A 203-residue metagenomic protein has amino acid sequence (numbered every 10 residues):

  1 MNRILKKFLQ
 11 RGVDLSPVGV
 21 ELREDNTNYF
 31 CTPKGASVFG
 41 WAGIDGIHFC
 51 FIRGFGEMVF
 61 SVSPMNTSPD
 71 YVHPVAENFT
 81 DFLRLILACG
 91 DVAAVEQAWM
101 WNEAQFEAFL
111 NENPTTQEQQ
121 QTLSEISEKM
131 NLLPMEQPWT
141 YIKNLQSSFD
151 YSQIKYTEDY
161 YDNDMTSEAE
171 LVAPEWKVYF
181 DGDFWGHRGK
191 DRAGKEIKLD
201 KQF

Functional and structural regions predicted by a protein language model:
M1-S68, A94-M100, F109-N111, Q117-F203: A surface-exposed partner-binding patch
D70-P74: A short, exposed loop/beta-hairpin motif centered on an aromatic-Gly-Thr core
V75-D81: Alpha-helix N-cap recognition
I86, G90: Intrinsically disordered, low-complexity polar regions and short flexible loop motifs
